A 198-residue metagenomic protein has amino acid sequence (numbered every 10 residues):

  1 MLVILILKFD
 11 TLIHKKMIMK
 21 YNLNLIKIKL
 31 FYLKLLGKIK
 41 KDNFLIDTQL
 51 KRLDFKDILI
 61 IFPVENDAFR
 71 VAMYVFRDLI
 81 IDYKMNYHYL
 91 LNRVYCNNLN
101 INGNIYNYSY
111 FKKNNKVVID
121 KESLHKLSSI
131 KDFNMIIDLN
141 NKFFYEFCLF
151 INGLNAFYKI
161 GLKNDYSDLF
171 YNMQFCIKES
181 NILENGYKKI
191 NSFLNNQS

Functional and structural regions predicted by a protein language model:
M1-I18: N-terminal amphipathic/basic-hydrophobic helices that include classical n-h-c signal peptides and signal-anchor
M17-L36: Helix-enriched interaction subdomains in cytosolic or periplasmic regions, typified by TIR/SEFIR signaling/NADase cores
E65-Y83: Histidine-anchored nucleotide/phosphate-binding helix
I80-S129: Conserved nucleotide-cofactor-binding alpha/beta core module
H88-L90, Y106-S109, I137, Y158-L162 (+1 more regions): Hydrophobic/aromatic beta-strand patches that form the interior of the parallel beta-sheet core in alpha/beta enzyme
D132-F133, A156: Local beta-strand N-terminus motif with an aromatic residue
F143-S198: Conserved nucleotide-diphosphate donor binding/catalytic pocket of glycan-assembly enzymes
